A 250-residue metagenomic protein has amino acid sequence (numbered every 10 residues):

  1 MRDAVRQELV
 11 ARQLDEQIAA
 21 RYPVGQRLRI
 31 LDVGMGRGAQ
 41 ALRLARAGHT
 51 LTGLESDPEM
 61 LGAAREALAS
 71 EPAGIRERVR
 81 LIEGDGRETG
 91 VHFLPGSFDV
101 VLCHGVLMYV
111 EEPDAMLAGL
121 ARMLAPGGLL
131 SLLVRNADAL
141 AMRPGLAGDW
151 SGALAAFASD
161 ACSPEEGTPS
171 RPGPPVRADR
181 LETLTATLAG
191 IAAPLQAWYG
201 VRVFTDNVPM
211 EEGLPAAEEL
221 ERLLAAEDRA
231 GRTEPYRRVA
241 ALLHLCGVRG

Functional and structural regions predicted by a protein language model:
A4-Q26: Conserved alpha-helix/loop element of class I SAM-dependent methyltransferases that forms part of the SAM/SAH-binding
Q26-G34: Conserved class I S-adenosyl-L-methionine
A39, R43-T89: Class I SAM-dependent methyltransferase SAM/SAH-binding core
L102: A conserved beta-strand element that flanks and buttresses the S-adenosyl-L-methionine
D114-L129: A short glycine-rich, Lys/Arg-flanked "PGG" loop and its adjoining helix->strand segment in the class I
L129-D160: Conserved class I S-adenosyl-L-methionine
G173-A192, W198: Short alpha-helix
A197-G250: Conserved Class I S-adenosyl-L-methionine
